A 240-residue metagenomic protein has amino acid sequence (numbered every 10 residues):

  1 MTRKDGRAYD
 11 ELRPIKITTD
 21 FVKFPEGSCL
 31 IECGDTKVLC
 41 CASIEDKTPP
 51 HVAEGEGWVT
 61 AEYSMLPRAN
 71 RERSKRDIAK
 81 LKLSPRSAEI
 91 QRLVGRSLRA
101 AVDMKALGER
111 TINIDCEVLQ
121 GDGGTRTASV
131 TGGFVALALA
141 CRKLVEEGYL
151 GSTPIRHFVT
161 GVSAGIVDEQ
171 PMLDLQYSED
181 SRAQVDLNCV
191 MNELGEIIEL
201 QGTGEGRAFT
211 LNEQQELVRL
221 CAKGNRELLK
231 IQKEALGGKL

Functional and structural regions predicted by a protein language model:
M1-E32: Short, Gly/Pro- and small/polar-rich lid/capping loops
I15-T18, F24-G27, E45-K47, R99-A101 (+3 more regions): Glycine-rich, charged/polar anion/phosphate-binding loops that engage phosphate groups from diverse ligands
K16-T18, L30-E32, L39-C41, T60-E62 (+5 more regions): Structured core elements
F21, C29-L107, I197-R219: Glycine-rich, flexible beta-strand/loop modules in the N-terminal catalytic cores of phosphate-handling
C29-I31, T125-G132: Conserved phosphate/anionic-ligand binding catalytic regions in large, soluble enzymes, centered on
A79-L83, C116-T125: A short glycine/serine-rich beta->alpha loop
P85, A106-E109, G124-A128, A138-R142 (+1 more regions): A structural signal for small-residue-enriched, beta-sheet-centric alpha/beta enzyme cores and oligomeric scaffold folds
V94, L98, G132-C141: Buried hydrophobic packing segments
